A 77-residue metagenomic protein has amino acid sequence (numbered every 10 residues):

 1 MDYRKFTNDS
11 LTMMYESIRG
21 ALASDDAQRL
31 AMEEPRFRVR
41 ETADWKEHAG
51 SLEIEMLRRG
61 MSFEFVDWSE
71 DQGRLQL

Functional and structural regions predicted by a protein language model:
M1-M32, E70: N-terminal acidic leader/helix
E33-Q76: Short, charge-rich amphipathic interface segments used for partner binding and complex assembly
